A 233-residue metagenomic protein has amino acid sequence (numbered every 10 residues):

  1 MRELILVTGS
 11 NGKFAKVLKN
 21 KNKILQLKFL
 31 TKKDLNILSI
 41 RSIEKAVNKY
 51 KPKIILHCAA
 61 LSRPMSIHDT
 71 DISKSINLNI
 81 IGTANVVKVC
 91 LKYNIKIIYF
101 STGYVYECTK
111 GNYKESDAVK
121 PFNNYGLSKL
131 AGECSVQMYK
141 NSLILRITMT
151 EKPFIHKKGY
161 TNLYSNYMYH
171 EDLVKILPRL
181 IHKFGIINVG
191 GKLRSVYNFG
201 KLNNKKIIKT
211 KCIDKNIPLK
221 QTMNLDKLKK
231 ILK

Functional and structural regions predicted by a protein language model:
R2-K23: N-terminal Rossmann NAD(P)H-binding glycine-rich loop of SDR-like oxidoreductase domains
L25-K45: Adenosine-cofactor binding site in Rossmann-like domains, unifying the SAM/SAH pocket of S-adenosylmethionine-dependent
L38, T70, K74-N85, V119 (+2 more regions): Glycine-rich NAD(P)-binding loop of the Rossmann-fold in SDR/ketoreductase-type enzymes
I40-L78: NAD(P)H-binding glycine-rich loop region in Rossmannoid oxidoreductase-like domains and their noncatalytic homologs
A84-K120: Conserved Rossmann-fold NAD(P)-dependent oxidoreductase catalytic core, especially the SDR/UDP-sugar
K120-T148: Active-site Tyr-X1-5-Lys
I147, F154-H182: Substrate-positioning beta->alpha
I176-K220: Mid/C-terminal beta-alpha module of Rossmann-like enzyme folds, strongest in SDR-family dehydrogenases/epimerases
